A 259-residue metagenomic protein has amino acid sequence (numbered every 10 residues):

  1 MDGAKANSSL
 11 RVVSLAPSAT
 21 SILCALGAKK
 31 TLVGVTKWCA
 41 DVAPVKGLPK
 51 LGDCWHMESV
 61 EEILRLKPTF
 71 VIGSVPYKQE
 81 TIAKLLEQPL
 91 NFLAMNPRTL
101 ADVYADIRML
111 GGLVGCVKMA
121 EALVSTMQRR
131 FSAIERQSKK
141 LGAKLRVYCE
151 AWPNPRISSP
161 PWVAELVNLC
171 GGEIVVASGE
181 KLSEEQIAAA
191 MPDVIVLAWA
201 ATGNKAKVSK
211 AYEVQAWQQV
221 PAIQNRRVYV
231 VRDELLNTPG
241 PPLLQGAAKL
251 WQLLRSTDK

Functional and structural regions predicted by a protein language model:
D2-K5, E58-R65, Q186-A189: Short, well-structured alpha-helical segments in soluble
A6-R11, F70, E80-A151, P155 (+3 more regions): Extracytoplasmic substrate-binding proteins
L10-T81, V175, W217: A short, structured surface patch at a secondary-structure boundary
A16, V75, G179, V194 (+2 more regions): Short secondary-structure boundary segments
A28, K46-G47, Q88-P89, C170 (+1 more regions): Short, structured coil segments at secondary-structure junctions
W38-C39, W55, P155, S159-K181: Alpha-helical, coiled-coil/dimerization segments enriched in small aliphatic residues
D41-V45, L85-L86, A216-R227: Short, conserved catalytic or adaptor-binding loops enriched in Gly and charged residues
K78-E87, L197-Y212: A ligand-binding cleft/hinge motif common to bilobed small-molecule-binding domains
